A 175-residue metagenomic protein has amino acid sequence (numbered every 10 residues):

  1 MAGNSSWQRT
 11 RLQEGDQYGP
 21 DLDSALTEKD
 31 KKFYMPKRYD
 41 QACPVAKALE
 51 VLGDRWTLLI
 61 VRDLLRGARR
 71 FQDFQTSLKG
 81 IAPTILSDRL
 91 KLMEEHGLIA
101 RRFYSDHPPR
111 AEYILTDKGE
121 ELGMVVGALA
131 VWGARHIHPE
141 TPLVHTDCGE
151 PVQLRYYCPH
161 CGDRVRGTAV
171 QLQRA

Functional and structural regions predicted by a protein language model:
G3-K32, V131-A175: C-terminal regulatory/oligomerization modules of transcriptional regulators
G19-K31, L58, G80-R89: Membrane-interacting alpha-helical segments
T27-L49: Short, Lys/Arg-enriched N-terminal segment that forms or immediately precedes the first helix of a structured domain
C43-I81, I85: N-terminal helix-turn-helix DNA-binding core of bacterial DNA-binding proteins
G53, S105-A128: Basic, amphipathic "hinge/linker" alpha-helix immediately C-terminal to the N-terminal HTH DNA-binding motif
L58, H96, V125-I137: Alpha-helical linker/hinge and terminal dimerization helices associated with HTH transcriptional regulators
L86-I99: Basic amphipathic alpha-helical segments that dock to polyanions
